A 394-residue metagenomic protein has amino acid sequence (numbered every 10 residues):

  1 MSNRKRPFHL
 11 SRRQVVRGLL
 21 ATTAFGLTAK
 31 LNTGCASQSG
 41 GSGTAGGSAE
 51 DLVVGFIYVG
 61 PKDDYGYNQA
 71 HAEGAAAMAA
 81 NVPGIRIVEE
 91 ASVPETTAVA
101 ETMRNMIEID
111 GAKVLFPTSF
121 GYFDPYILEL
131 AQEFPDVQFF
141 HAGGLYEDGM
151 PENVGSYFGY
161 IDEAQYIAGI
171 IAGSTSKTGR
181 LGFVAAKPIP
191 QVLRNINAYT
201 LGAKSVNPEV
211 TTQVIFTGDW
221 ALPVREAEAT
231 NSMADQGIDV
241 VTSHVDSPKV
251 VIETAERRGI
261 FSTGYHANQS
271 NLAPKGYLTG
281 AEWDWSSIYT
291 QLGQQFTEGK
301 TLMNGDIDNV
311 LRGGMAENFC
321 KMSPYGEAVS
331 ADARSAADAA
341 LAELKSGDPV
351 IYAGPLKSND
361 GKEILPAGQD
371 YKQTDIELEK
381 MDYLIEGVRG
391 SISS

Functional and structural regions predicted by a protein language model:
M1-C35: N-terminal secretory signal peptides
H9, L31-V54: C-terminal segment of N-terminal export signals and the immediately downstream linker at the start of the mature
G43-S394: A residue-level marker of the well-folded mature domains of exported/periplasmic proteins
